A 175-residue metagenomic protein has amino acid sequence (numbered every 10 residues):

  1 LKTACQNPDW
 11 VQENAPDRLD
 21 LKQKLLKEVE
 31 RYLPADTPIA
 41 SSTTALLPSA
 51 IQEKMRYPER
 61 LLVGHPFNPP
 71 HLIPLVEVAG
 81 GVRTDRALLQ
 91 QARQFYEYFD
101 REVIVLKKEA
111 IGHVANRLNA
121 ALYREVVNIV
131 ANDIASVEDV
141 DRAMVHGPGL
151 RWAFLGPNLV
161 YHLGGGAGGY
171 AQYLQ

Functional and structural regions predicted by a protein language model:
L1-P38, L47: Rossmann-like NAD(P)-binding element
S41-R117: Rossmann-fold dinucleotide-binding core
P74-L75, L122-V126, Y173: A general alpha-helix detector
V76-A79, V127-N128, D141, N158-V160: Amphipathic alpha-helical segments within well-ordered protein domains
R86, F99-L106, D133-E138, R151-F154: Short, structured loop/turn "capping" segments at alpha-beta junctions
A92, S136-G147: Short, well-structured alpha-helical segments that form the helix of a local strand-helix-strand
E97, Y123, N128-S136: C-terminal regulatory/interaction module of P-loop NTP-utilizing enzymes
G149-Q175: Interdomain hinge/lid region at the active-site interface of Rossmann-like NAD(P)-dependent oxidoreductases
